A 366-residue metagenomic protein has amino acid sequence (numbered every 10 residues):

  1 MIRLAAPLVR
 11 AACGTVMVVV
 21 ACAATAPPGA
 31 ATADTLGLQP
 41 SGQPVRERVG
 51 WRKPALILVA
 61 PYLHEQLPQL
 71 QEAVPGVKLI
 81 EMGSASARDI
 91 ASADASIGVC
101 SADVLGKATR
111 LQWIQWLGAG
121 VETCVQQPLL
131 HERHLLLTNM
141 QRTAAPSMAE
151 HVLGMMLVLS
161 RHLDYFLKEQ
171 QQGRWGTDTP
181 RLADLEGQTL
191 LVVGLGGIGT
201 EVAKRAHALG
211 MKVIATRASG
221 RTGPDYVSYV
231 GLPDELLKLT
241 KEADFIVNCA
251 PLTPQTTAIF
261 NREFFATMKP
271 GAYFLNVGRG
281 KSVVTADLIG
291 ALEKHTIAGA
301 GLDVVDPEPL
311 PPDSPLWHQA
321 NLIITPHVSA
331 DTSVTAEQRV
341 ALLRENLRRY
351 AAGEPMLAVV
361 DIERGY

Functional and structural regions predicted by a protein language model:
G14-V20, A24-A93: N-terminal glycine-/charge-rich "phosphate-binding" loop or analogous flexible N-terminal tail
T32-G42, T138-M148, E308-Y366: C-terminal helix-to-coil terminal segments
D89-A91, L105-A108, L185, K238-K241 (+2 more regions): A short, aliphatic-rich alpha-helical micro-motif
S92-L167, L182-A183: Phosphate/diphosphate ligand-binding glycine-rich loop within oxidoreductases
A149-K168, A208-M211, A341-E354: Oxidoreductase and adenylate-handling cofactor-binding alpha/beta cores
F166-E201, Y229: Glycine-rich NAD(P)-binding loop of Rossmann-like domains
A208-Y226: NAD(P)-binding Rossmann-fold cofactor-contacting core
G220-P315, D331: Rossmann-like adenosine-cofactor binding region
